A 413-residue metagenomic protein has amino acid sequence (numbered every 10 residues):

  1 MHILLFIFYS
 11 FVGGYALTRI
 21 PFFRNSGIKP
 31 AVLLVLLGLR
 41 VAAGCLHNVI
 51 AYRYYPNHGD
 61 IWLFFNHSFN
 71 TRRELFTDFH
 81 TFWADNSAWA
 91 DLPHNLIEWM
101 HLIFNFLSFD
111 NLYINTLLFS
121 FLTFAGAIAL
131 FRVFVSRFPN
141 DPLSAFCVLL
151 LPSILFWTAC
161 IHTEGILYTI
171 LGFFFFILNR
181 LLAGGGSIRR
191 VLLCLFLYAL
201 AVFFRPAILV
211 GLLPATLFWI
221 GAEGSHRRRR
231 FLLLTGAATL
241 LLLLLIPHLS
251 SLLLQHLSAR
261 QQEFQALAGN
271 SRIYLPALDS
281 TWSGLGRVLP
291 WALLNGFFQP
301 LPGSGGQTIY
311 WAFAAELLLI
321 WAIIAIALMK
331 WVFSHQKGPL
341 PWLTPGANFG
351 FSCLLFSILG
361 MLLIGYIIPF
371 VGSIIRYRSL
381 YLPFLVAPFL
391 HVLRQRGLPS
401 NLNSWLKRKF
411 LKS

Functional and structural regions predicted by a protein language model:
G13-R19, A292, G296-P302, Y310-L343: Hydrophobic, aromatic-rich transmembrane alpha-helices and their immediate juxtamembrane boundary segments
A16-P21, L117-R137, A322-I326: Transmembrane-helix motifs of polytopic, lipid-linked glycan transferases
F23, S136, G185-R189, R229 (+1 more regions): Membrane-interface helix-loop-helix junctions at transmembrane boundaries of multi-pass membrane enzymes, predominantly
A51-H67, F76-W83, A88-M100, D110 (+2 more regions): Extracytoplasmic catalytic/substrate-binding loops of multi-pass membrane glycan-assembly enzymes
F109, Y113, I128-L150: Transmembrane-helix signature of polytopic, membrane-embedded enzymes that assemble or transfer cell-envelope glycans
L155-F156, I177-L182, R189-L212, L217: Membrane-interface alpha helices of multi-pass inner-membrane proteins
C160-L167: Short acidic/glycine- and proline-prone juxtamembrane loop motifs at membrane-interface regions of multi-pass membrane
A199-L319: Alpha-helical transmembrane segments and terminal signal-anchor/GPI-anchor hydrophobic tails, characterized by long
